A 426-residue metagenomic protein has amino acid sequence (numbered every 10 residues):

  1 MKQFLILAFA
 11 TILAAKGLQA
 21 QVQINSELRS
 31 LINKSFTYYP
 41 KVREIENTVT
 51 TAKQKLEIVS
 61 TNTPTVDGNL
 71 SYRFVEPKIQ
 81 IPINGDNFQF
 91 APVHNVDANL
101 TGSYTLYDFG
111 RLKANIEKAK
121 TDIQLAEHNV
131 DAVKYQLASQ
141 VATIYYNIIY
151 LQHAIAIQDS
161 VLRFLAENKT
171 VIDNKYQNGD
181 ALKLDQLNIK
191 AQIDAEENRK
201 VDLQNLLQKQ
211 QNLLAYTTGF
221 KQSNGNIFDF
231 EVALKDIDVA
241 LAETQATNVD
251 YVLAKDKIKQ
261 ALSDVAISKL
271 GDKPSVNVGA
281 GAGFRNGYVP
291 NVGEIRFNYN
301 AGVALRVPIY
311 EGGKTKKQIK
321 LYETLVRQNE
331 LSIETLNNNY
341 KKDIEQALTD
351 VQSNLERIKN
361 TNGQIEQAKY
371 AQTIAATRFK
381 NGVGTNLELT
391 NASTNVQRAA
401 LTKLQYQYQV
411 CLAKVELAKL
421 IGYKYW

Functional and structural regions predicted by a protein language model:
Q3, S26, S30, Y135-Q245 (+4 more regions): Periplasmic alpha-helical coiled-coil/stalk elements that build and connect Gram-negative outer-membrane
F4-I12: Sec-dependent N-terminal signal peptides
L7, Q21-V22, L28-R29, Q222 (+1 more regions): Acidic, low-complexity, intrinsically disordered peripheral segments
I12-Q19: C-terminal segment of classical bacterial N-terminal signal peptides
A20-T65, K221-L262, Y425: Bacterial Sec-pathway N-terminal export signals of envelope proteins
R43, V66-N87, P92, S103-A132 (+5 more regions): Small/polar (Gly/Ser/Thr/Ala-rich) solvent-exposed segments that form structured loops/beta-strands/short helices used
E44-V59, V133, L137-A156, N174 (+4 more regions): Amphipathic alpha-helical coiled-coil segments
N95-D97, T143, N188, S275 (+1 more regions): Transmembrane beta-barrel architecture of outer-membrane proteins
